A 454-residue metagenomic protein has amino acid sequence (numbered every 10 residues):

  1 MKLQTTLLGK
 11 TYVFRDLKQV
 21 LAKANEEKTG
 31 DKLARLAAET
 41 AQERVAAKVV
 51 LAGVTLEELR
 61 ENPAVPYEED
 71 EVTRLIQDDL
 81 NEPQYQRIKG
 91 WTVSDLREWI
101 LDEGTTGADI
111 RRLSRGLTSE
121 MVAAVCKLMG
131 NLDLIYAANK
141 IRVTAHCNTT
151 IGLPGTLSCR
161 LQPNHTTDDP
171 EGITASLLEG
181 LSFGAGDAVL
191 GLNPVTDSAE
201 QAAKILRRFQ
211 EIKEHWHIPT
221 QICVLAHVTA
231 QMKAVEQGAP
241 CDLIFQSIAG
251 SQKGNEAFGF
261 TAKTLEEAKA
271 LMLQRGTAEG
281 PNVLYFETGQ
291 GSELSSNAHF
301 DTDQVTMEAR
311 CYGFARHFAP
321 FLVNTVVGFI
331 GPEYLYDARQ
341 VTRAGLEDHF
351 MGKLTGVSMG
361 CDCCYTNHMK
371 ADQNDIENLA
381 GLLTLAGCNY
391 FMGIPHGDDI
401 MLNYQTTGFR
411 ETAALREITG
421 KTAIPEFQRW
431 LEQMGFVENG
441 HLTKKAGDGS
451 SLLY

Functional and structural regions predicted by a protein language model:
M1-T174, S182, V189-Y454: Anaerobic metallocofactor- and corrinoid-dependent redox/one-carbon enzyme cores, especially those from methanogenesis
